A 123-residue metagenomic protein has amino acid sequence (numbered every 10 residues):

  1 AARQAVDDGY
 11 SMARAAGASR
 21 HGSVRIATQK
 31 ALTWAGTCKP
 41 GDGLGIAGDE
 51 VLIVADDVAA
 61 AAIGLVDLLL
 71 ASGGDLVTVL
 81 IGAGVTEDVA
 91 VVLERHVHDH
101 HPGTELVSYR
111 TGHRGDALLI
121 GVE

Functional and structural regions predicted by a protein language model:
A1-E123: N-terminal loops that bind phosphate or other acidic moieties and the adjacent beta-alpha structural core
